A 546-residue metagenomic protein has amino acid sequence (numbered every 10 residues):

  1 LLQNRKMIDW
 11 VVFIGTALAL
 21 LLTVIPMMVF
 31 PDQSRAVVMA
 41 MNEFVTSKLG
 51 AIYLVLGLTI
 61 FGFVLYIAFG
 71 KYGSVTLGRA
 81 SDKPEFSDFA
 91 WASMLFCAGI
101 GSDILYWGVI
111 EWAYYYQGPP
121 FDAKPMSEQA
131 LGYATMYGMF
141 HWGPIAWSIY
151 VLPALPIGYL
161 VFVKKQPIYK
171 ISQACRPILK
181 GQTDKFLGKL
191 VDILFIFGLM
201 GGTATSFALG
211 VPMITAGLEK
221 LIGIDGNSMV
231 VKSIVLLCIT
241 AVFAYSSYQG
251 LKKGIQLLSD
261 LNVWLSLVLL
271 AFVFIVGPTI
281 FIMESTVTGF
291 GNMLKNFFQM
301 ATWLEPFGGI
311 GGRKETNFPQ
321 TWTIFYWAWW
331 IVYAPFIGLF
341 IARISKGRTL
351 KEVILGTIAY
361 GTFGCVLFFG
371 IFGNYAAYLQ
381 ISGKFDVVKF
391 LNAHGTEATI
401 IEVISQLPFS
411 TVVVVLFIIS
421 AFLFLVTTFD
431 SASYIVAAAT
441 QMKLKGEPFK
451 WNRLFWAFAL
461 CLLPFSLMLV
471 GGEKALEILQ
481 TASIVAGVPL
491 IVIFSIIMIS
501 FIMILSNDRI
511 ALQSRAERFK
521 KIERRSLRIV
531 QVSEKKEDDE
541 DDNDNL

Functional and structural regions predicted by a protein language model:
L1-A130, A271, M498-Q513, V530-N543: N-terminal alpha-helical transmembrane segments of multi-pass membrane transport and channel/translocase proteins
L1-M7, I168-D184, G210-I234, W264-L269 (+3 more regions): Helix-loop-helix connectors at the membrane interface of multi-pass transporters/channels
L2-Q3, A36-N42, F69-D88, A113-Y137 (+5 more regions): Flexible loop linkers connecting adjacent transmembrane helices in multi-pass alpha-helical membrane transporters
N4-M7, V11-I14, L18-M28, F61-L65 (+8 more regions): Helix-loop-helix module between adjacent transmembrane segments
R5-T23, K180-K189, N227-A244, Y248 (+4 more regions): Loop-to-transmembrane helix boundary motifs in multi-pass membrane proteins
G15, T46-L49, L56-T59, V191-L199 (+6 more regions): Membrane-interface loop-to-helix entry segments
P26-M39, G70-V75, V109-I110, T203-I222 (+8 more regions): Transmembrane helix-loop junctions in multi-pass membrane proteins
K295-T316, Y375-T411: Membrane-interface interhelical connector segments
